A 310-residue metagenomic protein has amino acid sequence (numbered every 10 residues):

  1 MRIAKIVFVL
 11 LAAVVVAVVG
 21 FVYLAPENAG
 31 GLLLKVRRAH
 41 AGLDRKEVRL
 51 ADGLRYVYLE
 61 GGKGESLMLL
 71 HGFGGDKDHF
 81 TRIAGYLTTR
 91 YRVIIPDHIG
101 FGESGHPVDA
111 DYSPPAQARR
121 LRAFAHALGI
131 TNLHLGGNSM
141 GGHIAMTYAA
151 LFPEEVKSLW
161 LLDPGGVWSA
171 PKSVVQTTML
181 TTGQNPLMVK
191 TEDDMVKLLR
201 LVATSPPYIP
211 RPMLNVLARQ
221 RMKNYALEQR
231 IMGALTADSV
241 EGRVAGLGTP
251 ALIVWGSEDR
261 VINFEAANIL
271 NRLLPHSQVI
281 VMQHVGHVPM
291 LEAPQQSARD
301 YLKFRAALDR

Functional and structural regions predicted by a protein language model:
M1-E65, R90-Y91, T131, A306-R310: Alpha/beta-hydrolase fold catalytic core
L24-A29, A170-Q176, M188-G246: Conserved alpha/beta-hydrolase catalytic His-Asp/Glu region
A51-L54, L59-G61, I95-G136: Active-site loop/oxyanion-hole signature of alpha/beta-hydrolase fold enzymes
L59-E103: Conserved HGGG/HGGXW glycine-rich cap/lid loop of the alpha/beta-hydrolase fold
G137, G141, A145: Gly/Ala-rich beta-loop-alpha elbow adjacent to hydrolase catalytic centers
M146-L151, K157-K190: Flexible "cap/lid" loop of the alpha/beta hydrolase fold
L247, I253-W255, D259: Short beta-strand/loop motif that positions the catalytic acidic residue of the alpha/beta-hydrolase fold
H276-R310: Catalytic active-site module of serine/aspartate enzymes centered on a nucleophile-bearing elbow/loop
